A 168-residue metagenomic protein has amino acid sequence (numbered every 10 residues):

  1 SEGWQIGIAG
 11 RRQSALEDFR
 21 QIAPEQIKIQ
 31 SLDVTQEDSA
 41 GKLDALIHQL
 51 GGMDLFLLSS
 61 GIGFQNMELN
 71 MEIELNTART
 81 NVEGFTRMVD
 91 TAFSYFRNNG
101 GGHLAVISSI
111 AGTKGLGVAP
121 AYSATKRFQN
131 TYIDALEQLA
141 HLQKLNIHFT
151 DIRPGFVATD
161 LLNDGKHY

Functional and structural regions predicted by a protein language model:
W4-D18: Conserved glycine-rich Rossmann-like NAD(P)H-binding loop of the short-chain dehydrogenase/reductase
A23-D38: Rossmann-fold cofactor-recognition segment
S59-Q65: Conserved NAD(P)H cofactor-binding loop of Rossmann-fold oxidoreductase domains
N66-R79: Short alpha-helical oligomerization interface
V89, T125: Active-site helix of classical SDR
S109: Residue(s) in the substrate-gating loop at a strand-loop-helix junction that position the organic substrate next
Q138-Y168: SDR active-site lid
